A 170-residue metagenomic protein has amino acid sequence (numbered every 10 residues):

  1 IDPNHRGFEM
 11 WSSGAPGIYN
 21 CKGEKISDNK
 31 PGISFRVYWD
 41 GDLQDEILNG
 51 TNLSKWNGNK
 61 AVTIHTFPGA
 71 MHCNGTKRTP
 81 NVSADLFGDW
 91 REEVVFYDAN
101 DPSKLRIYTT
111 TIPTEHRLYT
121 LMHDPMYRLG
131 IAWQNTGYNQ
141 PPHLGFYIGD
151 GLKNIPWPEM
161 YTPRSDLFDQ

Functional and structural regions predicted by a protein language model:
I1-Q170: Beta-propeller-forming repeat regions
